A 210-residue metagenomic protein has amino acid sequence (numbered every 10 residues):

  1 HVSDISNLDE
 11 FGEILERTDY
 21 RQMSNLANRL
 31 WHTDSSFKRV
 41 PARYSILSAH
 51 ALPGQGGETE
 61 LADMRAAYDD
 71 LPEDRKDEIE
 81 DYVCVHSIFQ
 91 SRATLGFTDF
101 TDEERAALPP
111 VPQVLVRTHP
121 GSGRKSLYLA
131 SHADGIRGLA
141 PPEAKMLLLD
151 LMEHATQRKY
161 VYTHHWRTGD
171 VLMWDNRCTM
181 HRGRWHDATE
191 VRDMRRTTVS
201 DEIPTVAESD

Functional and structural regions predicted by a protein language model:
H1-M173, R177-D210: Fe(II)/2-oxoglutarate oxygenase catalytic core
